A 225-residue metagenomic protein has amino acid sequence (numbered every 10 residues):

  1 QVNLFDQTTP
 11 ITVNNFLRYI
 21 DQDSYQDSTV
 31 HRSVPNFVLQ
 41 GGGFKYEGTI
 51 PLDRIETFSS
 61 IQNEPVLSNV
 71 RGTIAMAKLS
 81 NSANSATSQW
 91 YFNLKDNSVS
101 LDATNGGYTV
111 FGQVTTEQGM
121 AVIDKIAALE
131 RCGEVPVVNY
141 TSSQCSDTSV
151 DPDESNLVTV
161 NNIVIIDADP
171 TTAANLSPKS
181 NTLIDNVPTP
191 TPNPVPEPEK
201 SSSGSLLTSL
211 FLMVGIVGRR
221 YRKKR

Functional and structural regions predicted by a protein language model:
Q1-S202, L206-S209, G218-K223: Cross-family detector of peptidyl-prolyl cis-trans isomerase
